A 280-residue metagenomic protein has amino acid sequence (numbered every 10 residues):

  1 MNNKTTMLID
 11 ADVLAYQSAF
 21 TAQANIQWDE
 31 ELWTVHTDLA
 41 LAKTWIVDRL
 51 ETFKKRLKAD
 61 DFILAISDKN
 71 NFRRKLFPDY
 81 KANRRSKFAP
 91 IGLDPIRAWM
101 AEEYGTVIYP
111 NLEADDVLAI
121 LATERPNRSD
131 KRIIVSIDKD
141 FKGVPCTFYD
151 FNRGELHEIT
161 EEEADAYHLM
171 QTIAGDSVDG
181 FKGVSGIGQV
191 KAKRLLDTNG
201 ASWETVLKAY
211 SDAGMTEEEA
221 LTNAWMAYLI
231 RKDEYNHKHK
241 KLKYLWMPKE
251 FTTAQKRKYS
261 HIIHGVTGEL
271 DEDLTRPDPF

Functional and structural regions predicted by a protein language model:
M1-A98: Domain-level signal for Mg2+-assisted phosphodiester chemistry and nucleotide/NA-binding surfaces in nucleic-acid
N2, W33, A59, N83-F280: Extended two-metal-dependent nuclease catalytic cores across DNA- and RNA-processing enzymes
